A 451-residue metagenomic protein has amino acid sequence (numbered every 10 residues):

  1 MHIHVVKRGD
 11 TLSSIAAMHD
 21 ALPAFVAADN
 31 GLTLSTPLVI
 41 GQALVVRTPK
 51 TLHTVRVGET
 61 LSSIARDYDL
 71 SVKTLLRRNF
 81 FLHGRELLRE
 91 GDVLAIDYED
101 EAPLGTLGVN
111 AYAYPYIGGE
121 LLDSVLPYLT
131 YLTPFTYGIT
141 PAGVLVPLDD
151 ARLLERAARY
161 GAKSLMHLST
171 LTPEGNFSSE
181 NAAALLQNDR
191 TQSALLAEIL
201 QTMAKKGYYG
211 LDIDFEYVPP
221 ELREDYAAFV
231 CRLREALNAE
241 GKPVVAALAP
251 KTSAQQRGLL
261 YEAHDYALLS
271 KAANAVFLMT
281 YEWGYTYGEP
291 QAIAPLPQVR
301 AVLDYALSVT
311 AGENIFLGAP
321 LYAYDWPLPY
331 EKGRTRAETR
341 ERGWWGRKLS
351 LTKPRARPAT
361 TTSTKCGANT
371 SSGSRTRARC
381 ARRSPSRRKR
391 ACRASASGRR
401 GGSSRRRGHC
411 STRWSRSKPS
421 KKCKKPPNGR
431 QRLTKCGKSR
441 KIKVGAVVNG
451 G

Functional and structural regions predicted by a protein language model:
M1-D20, Q42-D69, D92: Primarily a LysM-type cell-wall glycan-binding module
T11, T60, S71-Y131, R159 (+5 more regions): Non-catalytic accessory regions flanking glycosidase/transglycosidase catalytic cores in CAZymes
E99-A194, E198: Glycan-recognition patch characteristic of GH18 chitinases/ENGases and related GlcNAc/peptidoglycan-binding proteins
A113-P127, D189-A204, G258-Y266, R375-S386: Short, acidic/polar
L132, I213, V276, L317 (+2 more regions): Conserved, mostly hydrophobic/aromatic
P141-L148, E224-R347: Substrate-binding surface in catalytic domains of secreted glycosidases
H167-A182, L321-R383, W414-C423: Glycan-binding loop/region signatures in secreted carbohydrate-active enzymes
L196-D225, F277-E289: Active-site groove signature of glycoside hydrolases
